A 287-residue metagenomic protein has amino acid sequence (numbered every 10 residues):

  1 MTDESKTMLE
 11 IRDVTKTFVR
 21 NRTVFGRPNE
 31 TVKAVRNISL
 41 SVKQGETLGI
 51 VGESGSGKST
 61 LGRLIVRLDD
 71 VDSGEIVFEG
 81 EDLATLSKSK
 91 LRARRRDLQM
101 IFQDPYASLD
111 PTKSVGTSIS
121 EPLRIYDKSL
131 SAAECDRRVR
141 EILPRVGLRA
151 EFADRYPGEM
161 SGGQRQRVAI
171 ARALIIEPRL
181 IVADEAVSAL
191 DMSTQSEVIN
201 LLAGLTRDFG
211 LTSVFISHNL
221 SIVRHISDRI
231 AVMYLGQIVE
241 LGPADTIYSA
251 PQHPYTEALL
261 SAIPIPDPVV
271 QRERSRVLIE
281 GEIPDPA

Functional and structural regions predicted by a protein language model:
S5-T7, R20-N21, F25, A244-A287: Charged, flexible cofactor/metal-binding loops and thiol motifs
V24-N29, L83-Q99, I125, A132 (+2 more regions): ABC ATPase NBD coupling module
G74-D82: Conserved ABC transporter NBD signature motif
D82, A133-E151, G204, L260-S261: Conserved ABC ATPase "signature" region
Y156-M160, Q164: Conserved ABC ATPase signature
I175-R179: A short, proline-enriched helix->beta-strand linker immediately N-terminal to the Walker B motif in ABC-type P-loop
